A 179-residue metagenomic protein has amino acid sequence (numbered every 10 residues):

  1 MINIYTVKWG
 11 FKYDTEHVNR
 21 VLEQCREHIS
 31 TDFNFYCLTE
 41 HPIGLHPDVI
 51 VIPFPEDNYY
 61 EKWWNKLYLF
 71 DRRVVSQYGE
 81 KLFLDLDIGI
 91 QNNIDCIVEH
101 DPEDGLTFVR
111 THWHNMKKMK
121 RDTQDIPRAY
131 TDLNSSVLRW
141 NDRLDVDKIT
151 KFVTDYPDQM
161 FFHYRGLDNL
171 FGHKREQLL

Functional and structural regions predicted by a protein language model:
M1-L179: Glycosyltransferase catalytic domains, chiefly GT-A lineage
